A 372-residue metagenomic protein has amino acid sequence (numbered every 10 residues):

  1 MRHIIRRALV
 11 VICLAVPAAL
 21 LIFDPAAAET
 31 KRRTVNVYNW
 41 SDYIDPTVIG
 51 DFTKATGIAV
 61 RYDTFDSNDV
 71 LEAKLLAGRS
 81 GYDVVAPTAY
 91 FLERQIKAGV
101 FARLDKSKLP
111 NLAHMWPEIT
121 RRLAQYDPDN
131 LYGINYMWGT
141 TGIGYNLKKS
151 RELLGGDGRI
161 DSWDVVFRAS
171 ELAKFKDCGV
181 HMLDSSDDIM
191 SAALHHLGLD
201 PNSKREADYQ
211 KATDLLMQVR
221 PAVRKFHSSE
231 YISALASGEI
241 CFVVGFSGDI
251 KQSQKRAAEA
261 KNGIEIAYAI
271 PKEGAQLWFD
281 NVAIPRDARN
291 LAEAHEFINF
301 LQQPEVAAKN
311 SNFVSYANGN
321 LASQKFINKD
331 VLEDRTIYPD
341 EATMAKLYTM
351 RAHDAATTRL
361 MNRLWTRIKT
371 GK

Functional and structural regions predicted by a protein language model:
A28-Q95: Early extracytoplasmic/lumenal segment of secretory-pathway proteins
D83-P87, R224-K225, C241-F246: Paired acidic/hydrophobic, glycine-rich loop segments that form the ligand-binding mouth/hinge of periplasmic-binding
A86-T88, L92, I96-A222, H227-A236: Extracytoplasmic ligand-binding site segments that recognize negatively charged/polar headgroups
F91-R94, F242-G263: A ligand-binding cleft/hinge motif common to bilobed small-molecule-binding domains
G144-K149, H195-G198, W278-N290, K309: A bilobed periplasmic-binding-protein/Venus flytrap-type ligand-binding module shared by bacterial periplasmic
Y209-Q218, R224, N262-R286: Periplasmic-binding protein-like
S233, E341-K372: Conserved C-terminal helix/tail region of periplasmic/extracytoplasmic solute-binding proteins
P285-K346: Mature extracytoplasmic/periplasmic domains
